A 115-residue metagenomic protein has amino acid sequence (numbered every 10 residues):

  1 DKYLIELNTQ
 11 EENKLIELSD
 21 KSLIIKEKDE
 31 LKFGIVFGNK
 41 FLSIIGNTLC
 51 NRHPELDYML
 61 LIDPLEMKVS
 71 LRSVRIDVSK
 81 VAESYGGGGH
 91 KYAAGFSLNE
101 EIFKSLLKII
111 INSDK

Functional and structural regions predicted by a protein language model:
D1-K2: Internal, active-site/partner-interface "lid" segment
I5: Anionic-ligand-binding alpha/beta catalytic cores of soluble enzymes and soluble regulatory domains that recognize
N8-K115: Gly/His-enriched, cation/cofactor- and phosphate-binding structural elements
